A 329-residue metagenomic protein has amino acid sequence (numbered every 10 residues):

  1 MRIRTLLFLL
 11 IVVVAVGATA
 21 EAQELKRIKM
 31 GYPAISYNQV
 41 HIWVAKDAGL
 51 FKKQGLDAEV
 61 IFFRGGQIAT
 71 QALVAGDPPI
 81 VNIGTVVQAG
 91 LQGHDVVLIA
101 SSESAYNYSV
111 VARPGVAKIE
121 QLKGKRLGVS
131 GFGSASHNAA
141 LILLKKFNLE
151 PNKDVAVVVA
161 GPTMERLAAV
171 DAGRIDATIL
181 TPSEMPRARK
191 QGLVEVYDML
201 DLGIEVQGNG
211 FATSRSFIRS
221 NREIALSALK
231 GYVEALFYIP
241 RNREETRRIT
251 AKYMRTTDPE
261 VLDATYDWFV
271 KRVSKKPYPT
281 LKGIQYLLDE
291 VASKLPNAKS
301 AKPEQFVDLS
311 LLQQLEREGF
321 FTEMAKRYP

Functional and structural regions predicted by a protein language model:
M1-L7: Bacterial N-terminal signal peptides that target proteins for export
L7-G17: Bacterial N-terminal signal peptides
V16-E24: Bacterial Sec-dependent signal peptides at the C-terminal "C-region" and cleavage site
Q23-A172, D176-P182, E195-E205: Short, glycine-/small- and polar/acidic-enriched structural segments that line small-molecule recognition paths
E59, Q67, A156-V158, A264-F269 (+1 more regions): Short linear loop/turn motifs
T85, M164-T256: Pocket-lining segment of extracytoplasmic ligand-binding domains
R219-A301: Secondary-structure end/capping motifs
D289-P329: Conserved C-terminal helix/tail region of periplasmic/extracytoplasmic solute-binding proteins
